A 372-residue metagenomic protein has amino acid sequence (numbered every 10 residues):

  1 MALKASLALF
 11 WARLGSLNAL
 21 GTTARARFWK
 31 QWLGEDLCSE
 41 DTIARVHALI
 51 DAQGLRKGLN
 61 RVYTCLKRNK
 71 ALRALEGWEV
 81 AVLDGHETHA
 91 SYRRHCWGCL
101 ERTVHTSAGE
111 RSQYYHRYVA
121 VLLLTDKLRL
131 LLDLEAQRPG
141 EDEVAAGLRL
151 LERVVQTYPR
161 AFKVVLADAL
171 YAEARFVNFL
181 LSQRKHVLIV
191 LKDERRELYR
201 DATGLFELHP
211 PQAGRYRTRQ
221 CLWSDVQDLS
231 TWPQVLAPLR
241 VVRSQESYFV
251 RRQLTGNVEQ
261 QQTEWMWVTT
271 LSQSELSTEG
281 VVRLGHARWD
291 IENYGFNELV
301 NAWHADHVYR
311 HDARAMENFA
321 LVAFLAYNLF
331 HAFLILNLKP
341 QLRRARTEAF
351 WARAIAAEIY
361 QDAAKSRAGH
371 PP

Functional and structural regions predicted by a protein language model:
M1-C38: Gly/serine-rich nucleotide phosphate-binding loop at the start of the catalytic core of nucleotide/ADP-ribose-handling
A5-S6, L20, S39, I43 (+8 more regions): Short, conserved catalytic/metal-binding motifs centered on acidic residues
L20, E275-R310: Short amphipathic alpha-helical "interface-anchor" segments enriched in bulky aromatics
A44-D126: Active-site-proximal, Lys/Arg-enriched surface segment that forms a nucleic-acid-binding/basic interface patch
E101-A161: Electropositive, glycine- and tryptophan-enriched low-complexity nucleic-acid-binding patches
E141-L198: Domain-level cores of phosphate- or acyl-group-handling catalytic modules
H186-R288: An anionic, glycine-rich sequence signature occurring as long contiguous blocks
A213-L222, Q227-L236, V300-P372: A short, flexible helix-boundary coil/loop motif
